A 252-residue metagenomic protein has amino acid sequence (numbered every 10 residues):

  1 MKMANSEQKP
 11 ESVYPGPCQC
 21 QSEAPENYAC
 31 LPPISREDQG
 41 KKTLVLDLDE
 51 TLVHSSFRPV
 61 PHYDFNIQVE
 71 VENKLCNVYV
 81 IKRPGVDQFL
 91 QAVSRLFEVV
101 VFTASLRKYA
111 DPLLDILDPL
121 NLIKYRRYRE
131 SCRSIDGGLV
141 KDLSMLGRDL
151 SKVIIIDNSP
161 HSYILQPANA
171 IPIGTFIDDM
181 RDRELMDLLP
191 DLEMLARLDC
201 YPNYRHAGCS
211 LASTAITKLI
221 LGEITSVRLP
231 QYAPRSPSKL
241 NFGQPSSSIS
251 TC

Functional and structural regions predicted by a protein language model:
M1-T43, I220, I224-C252: Long, acidic (Asp/Glu-rich), low-complexity accessory segments flanking structured domains
A24-E26, Y63-K74, L90-A92, P167-A170 (+1 more regions): Surface-exposed beta-strand-to-loop junctions that form interaction patches on eukaryotic regulatory domains
P32-D38, Q91, M145-G147: A short acidic-Thr-Gly-centered motif at the start of a beta-strand
E37-F57: Asp-based phosphoryl-transfer active-site loop
T51-L52, F102-A104: Ser/Thr-glycine-rich phosphate-binding loops at phosphate-binding pockets of nucleotides, nucleotide cofactors
H54-R83: Metal-dependent phosphoesterase signature
E72-V99, R133-L143: Short, acidic loop-to-helix structural element flanking the phosphoryl-transfer center in phosphate-processing enzymes
A92-R95, L106-C252: C-terminal cap/substrate-recognition subdomain and adjoining C-terminal extension of metal-dependent phosphatase-like
